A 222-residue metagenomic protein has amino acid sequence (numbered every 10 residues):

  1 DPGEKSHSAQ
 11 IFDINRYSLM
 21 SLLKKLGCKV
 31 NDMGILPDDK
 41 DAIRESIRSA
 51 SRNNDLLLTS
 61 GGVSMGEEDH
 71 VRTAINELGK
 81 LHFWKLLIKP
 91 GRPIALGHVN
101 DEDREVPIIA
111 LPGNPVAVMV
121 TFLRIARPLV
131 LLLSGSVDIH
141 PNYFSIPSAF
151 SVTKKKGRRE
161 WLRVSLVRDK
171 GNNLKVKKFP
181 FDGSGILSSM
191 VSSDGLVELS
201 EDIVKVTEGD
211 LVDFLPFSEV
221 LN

Functional and structural regions predicted by a protein language model:
D1-T59: Phosphate-binding glycine-rich loops and their immediate beta-loop-alpha structural context
P2-S6, I43-E45, D69-V71, H98 (+1 more regions): Short acidic, glycine/serine/threonine-rich loops at helix termini
E4-K5, I35-D38, G62-V63, K80 (+1 more regions): Short, ordered loop/turn segments at secondary-structure junctions
D13, K40-D41, M65, M119 (+1 more regions): Loop/helix-junction capping segments adjacent to catalytic residues or to phosphate/diphosphate-binding pockets
G62-M65, G113: Short glycine-rich anion-binding loops that position phosphate/pyrophosphate groups of nucleotides and phosphorylated
G66-L78: Short Gly/Thr/Asp-enriched flexible loops that form oxyanion-binding sites at enzyme active sites
N76-N222: Flexible glycine/proline-rich
